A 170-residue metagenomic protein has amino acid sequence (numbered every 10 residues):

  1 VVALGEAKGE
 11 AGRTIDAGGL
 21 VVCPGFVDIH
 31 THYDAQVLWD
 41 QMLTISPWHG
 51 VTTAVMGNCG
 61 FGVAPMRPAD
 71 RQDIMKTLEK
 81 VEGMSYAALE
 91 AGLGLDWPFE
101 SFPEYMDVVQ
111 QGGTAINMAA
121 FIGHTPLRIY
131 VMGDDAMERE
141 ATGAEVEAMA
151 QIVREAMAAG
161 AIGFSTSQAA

Functional and structural regions predicted by a protein language model:
V1-G25: Histidine-rich, glycine-flanked metal-binding segment
G5, A35-V37, V55: Activation segment
E6-A7, C59-F61, A169: Short, ordered loop/turn segments at secondary-structure junctions
K8, G19-V21, I122-P126, Q168: Short, small-residue-rich loop/turn micro-motifs
D16, D28, M56: Redox-cofactor binding/interface segments in oxidoreductases and associated redox assembly factors
V21-L43: Di-metal (Zn2+ and/or Mg2+/Mn2+) metal-binding site signature of metallo-dependent hydrolases with the MBL/beta-CASP
W39-I162: Divalent-metal coordination cores built from histidine and acidic residues
A161-A169: Short acidic, glycine-rich surface-loop motifs adjacent to enzyme active sites
